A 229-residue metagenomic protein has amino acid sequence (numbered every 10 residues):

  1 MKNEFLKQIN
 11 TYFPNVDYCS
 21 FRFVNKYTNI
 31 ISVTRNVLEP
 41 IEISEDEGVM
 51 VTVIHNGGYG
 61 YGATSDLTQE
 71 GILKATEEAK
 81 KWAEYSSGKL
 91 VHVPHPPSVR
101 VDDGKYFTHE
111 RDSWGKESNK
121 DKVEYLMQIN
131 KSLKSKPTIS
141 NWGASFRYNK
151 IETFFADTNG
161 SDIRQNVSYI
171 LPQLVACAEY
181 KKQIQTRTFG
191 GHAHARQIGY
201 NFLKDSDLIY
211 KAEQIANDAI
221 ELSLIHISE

Functional and structural regions predicted by a protein language model:
M1-S228: Active-site bordering "gate/hinge" segments that shape substrate access to catalytic or cofactor-binding pockets
